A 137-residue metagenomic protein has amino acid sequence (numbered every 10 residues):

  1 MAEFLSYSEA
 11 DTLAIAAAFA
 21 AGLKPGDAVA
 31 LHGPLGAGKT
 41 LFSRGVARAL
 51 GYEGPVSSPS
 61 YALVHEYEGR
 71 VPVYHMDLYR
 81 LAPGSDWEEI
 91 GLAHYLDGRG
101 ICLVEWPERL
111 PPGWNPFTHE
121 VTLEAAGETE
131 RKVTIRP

Functional and structural regions predicted by a protein language model:
M1-A18: N-terminal pre-Walker A segment at the start of P-loop NTPase domains
A2, R48, A82-P137: Short phosphate-coordinating micro-motif centered on Lys-Gly-acidic
A20-G26: Phosphate-binding P-loop
V29-L31: Hydrophobic anchor at the beta1->P-loop junction of P-loop NTPases
P34: P-loop (Walker A) phosphate-binding loop of NTP-binding proteins
K39: Conserved lysine of the Walker
Y52-Y67: Short beta-strand-centered segment that lines the nucleotide-binding/catalytic pocket of NTP-utilizing
